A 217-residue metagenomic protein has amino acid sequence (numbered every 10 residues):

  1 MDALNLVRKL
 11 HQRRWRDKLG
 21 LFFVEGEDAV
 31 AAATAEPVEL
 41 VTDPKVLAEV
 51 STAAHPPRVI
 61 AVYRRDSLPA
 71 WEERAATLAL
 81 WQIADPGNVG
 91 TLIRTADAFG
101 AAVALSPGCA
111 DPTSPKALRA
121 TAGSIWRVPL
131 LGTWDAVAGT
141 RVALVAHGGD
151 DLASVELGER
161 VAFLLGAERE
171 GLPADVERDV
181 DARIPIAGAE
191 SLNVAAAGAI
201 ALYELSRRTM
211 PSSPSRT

Functional and structural regions predicted by a protein language model:
M1-V89, T95, P107-G108, W134 (+2 more regions): Arg/Lys-rich RNA-binding interfaces used to dock onto structured RNA substrates
K18-L21, E36-V38, A102-V103, V128 (+1 more regions): Short active-site oxyanion
V24, P86-G90, G188-A196: Short, conserved micro-motifs enriched in small and acidic residues
A32, E49, N88, T113 (+4 more regions): Phosphate- and divalent-cation-binding pockets in alpha/beta enzyme and binding domains that engage nucleotide-derived
E39-L40, L130, R141-A143, D181-R183: Conserved beta-strand scaffold positions in the cores of enzyme catalytic domains, especially in NTP/NDP-utilizing
A61, T95-A101, C109-W126, P173-T217: Structured adenosyl-cofactor binding patch, chiefly the S-adenosyl-L-methionine
W71-D150: RNA substrate-binding interface of SAM-dependent RNA methyltransferases
A143-E190, V194: Active-site/ligand-binding-proximal alpha/beta "capping" segment
